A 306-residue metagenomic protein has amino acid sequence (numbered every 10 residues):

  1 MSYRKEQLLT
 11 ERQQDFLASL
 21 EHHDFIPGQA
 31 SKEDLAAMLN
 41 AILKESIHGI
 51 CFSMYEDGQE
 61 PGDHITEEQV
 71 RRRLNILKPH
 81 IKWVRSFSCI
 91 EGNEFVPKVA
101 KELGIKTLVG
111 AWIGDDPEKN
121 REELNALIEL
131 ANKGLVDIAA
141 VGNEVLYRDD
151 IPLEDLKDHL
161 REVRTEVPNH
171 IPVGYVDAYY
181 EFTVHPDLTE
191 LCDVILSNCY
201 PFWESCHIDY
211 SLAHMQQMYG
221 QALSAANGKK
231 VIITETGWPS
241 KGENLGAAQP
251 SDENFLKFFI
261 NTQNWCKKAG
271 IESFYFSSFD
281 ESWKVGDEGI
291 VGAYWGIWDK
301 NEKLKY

Functional and structural regions predicted by a protein language model:
S2-E45, Y55-D57, P61-G62, N244-S251 (+1 more regions): Aromatic-rich peripheral "rim/lid" segments of glycoside hydrolase catalytic domains that contact and position glycan
I47-N125: N-terminal carbohydrate-binding/catalytic regions of secreted carbohydrate-active enzymes
I50, L77, V84, A139 (+3 more regions): Conserved, mostly hydrophobic/aromatic
N93-K101, N120-I128, I151-L156, A178-D193: Distinct, well-ordered alpha-helical segments
L108, R164-T183, G228-E235, E272-W283: Aromatic-lined carbohydrate-recognition surfaces of secreted/lumenal glycan-active proteins
L127-E154, V176, F182-T183, I232-T234: Active-site groove signature of glycoside hydrolases
V136-D137, N143, D177-M215, W238-P239: Aromatic- and acid-rich polysaccharide-binding/catalytic face of secreted or lumenal carbohydrate-active enzymes
Y200-W203, N227-L256, S277-G286: Active-site clefts of carbohydrate-active enzymes
